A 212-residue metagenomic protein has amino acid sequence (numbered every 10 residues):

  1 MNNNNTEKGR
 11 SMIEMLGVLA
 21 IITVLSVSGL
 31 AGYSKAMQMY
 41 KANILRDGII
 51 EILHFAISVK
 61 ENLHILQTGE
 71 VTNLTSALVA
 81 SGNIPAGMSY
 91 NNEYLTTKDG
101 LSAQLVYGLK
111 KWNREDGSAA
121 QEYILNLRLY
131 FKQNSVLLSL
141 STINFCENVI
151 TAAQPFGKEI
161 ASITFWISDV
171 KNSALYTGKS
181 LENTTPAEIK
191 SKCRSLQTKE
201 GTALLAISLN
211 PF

Functional and structural regions predicted by a protein language model:
M1-Q38, L45: N-terminal single-pass transmembrane signal-anchor helix
V27, A31-Q67: Membrane-proximal N-terminal amphipathic helix
S28, S58-V71, A103-A120: Extended alpha-helical regions
Q38, A77, S139-T142: Intrinsic-disorder-associated interaction segments
V59-N91: Short, glycine/small-hydrophobic-rich surface segments
M88-F212: Intrinsically disordered, low-complexity regions enriched in Pro/Ser/Thr/Gly and acidic residues
